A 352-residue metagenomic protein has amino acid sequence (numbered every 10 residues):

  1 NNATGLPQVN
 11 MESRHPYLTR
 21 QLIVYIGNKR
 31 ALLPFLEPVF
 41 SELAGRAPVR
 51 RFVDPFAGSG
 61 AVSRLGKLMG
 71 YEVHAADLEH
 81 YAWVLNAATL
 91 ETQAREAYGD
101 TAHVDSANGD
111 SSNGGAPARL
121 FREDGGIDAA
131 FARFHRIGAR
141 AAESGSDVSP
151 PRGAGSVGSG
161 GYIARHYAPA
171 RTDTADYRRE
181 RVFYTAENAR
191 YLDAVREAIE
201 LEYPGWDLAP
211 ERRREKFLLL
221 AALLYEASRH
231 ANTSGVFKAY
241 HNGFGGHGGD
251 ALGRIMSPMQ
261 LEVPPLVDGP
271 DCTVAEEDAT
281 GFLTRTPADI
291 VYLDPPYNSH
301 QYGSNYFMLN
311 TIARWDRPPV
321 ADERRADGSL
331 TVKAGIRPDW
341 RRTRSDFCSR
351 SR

Functional and structural regions predicted by a protein language model:
N1-N2, N10, N108: Intrinsically disordered, low-complexity polyampholyte segments enriched for Lys and acidic residues
G5-R51, V62, L68: S-adenosyl-L-methionine
G45-P48, L68, R212, V267 (+1 more regions): Flexible, charged surface loops at secondary-structure boundaries
F52-G66, A75-H80, T284-N305: Conserved proline-anchored active-site loop of SAM-dependent methyltransferases that bridges a beta-strand
L68, E72-E262, S299, G303-S345 (+1 more regions): Class I S-adenosyl-L-methionine-dependent methyltransferase module
E262-D268: Short, conserved catalytic or adaptor-binding loops enriched in Gly and charged residues
C272: Short, conserved active-site loop motifs that form the nucleotide-linked donor/cofactor pocket
E276-G281: Conserved SAM/SAH-binding loop
